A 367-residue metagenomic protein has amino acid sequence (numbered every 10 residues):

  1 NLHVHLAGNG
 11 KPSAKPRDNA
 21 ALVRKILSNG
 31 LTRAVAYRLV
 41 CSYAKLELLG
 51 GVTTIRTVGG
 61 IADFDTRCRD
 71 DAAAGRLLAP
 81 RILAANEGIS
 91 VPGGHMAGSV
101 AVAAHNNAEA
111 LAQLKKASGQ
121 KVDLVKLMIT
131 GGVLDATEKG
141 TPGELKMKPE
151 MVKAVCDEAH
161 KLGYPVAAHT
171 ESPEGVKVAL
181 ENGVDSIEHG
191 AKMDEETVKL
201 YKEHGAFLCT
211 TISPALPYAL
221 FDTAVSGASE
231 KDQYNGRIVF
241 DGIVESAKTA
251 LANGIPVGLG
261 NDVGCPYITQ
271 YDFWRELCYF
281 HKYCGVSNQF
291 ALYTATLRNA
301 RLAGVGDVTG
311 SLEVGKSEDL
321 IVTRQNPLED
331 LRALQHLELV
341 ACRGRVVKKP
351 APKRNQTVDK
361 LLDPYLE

Functional and structural regions predicted by a protein language model:
N1-A7, D63-S90, F207-C209, A215: Glycine-rich, aromatic-flanked loop segments that form ligand/cofactor-binding clefts across common enzyme folds
N1-D70, E150, N182: Metal-associated gating/positioning segment near the N- to mid-region
H3, G51, I82, K121 (+12 more regions): Divalent metal-coordination and catalytic microenvironments
G8-A36, N86, S90-G98, V133-K148 (+1 more regions): Active-site gating loops and adjacent loop-to-helix segments of metal-dependent hydrolytic enzymes
G10-S13, D65, D135-E138, V176-N182 (+4 more regions): Histidine/acidic-residue-rich catalytic or RNA/ligand-binding cores of hydrolases and nuclease-related proteins
I26-L27, S42-L48, A252, L292-E367: Active-site microenvironment of metallo-dependent hydrolases
R67, A108-M128, G132-L208, A224-A228 (+1 more regions): Histidine/acidic residue-rich metal-binding segments in metalloenzymes
K161, P165, A228-K231, D241-N326: His/Asp/Glu-enriched, well-ordered alpha-helical/loop segment that forms or immediately abuts the divalent-metal
